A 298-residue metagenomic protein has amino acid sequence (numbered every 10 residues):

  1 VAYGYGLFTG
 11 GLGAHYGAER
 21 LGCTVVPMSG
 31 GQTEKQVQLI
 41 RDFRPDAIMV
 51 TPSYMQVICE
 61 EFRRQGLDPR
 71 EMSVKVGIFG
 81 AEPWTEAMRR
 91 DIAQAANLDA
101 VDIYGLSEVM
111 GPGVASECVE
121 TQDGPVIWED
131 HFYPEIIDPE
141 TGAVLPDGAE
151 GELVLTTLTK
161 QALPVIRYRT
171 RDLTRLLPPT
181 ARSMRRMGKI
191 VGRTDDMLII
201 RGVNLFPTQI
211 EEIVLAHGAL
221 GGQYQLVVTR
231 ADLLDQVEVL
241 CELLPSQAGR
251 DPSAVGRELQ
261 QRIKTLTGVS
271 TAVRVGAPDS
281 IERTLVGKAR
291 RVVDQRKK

Functional and structural regions predicted by a protein language model:
V1-V101, V109, V114-V119, L240 (+2 more regions): Active-site phosphate/ATP/adenylate-binding loop shared across adenylate-forming ligases
V25, A100, P134, Y224-L226 (+1 more regions): Generic structural signal for residues in well-ordered beta-strands
M28, I103, I137, T229 (+1 more regions): Conserved beta-strand termini and adjacent loop/short-helix elements that scaffold enzyme active sites in alpha/beta
I48, V154, L158-V269, G287: AMP-binding/adenylate-forming catalytic core of the ANL superfamily
W84-T180: Conserved AMP-binding/adenylate-forming
G111-V114, L234-V237, I281-K288: Short, solvent-exposed polar/charged micro-motifs at secondary-structure junctions
T265-K298: Conserved C-terminal "lid"/linker of ANL adenylate-forming enzymes
